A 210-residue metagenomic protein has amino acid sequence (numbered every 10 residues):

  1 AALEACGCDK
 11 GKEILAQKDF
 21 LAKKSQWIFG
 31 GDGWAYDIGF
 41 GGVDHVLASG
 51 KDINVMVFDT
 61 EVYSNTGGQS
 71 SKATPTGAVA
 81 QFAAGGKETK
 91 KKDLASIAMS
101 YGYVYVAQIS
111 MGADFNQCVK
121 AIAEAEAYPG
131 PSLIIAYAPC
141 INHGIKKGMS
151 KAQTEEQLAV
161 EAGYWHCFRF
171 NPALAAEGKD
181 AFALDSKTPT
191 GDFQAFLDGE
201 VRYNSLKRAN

Functional and structural regions predicted by a protein language model:
A1, I14, A136-Y137: Short coil/turn segments at secondary-structure boundaries
A1-C6, A159: Low-complexity, highly charged intrinsically disordered N-terminal segments that act as targeting/localization
E4-Q69, V106, G112-P129: Thiamine diphosphate
F20-A22, T74-A127, D198-Y203: Conserved thiamine diphosphate
S70-K92, S150-F170: Acidic, Ser/Thr-rich peripheral helices and adjacent loops at domain boundaries
C118-R208: Glycine/aspartate-rich loop-and-adjacent alpha/beta segment that forms the canonical ThDP
